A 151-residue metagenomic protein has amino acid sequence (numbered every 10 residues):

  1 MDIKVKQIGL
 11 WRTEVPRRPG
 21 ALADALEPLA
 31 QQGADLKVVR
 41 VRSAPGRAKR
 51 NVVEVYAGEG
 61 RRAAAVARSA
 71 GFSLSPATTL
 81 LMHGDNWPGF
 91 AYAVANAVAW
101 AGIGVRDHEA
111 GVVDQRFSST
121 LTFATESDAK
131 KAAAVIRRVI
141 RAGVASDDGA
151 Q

Functional and structural regions predicted by a protein language model:
M1-S69, P76-P88, Y92-Q151: Structural preference for solvent-exposed beta-strand-turn elements and adjacent flexible terminal/loop segments within
